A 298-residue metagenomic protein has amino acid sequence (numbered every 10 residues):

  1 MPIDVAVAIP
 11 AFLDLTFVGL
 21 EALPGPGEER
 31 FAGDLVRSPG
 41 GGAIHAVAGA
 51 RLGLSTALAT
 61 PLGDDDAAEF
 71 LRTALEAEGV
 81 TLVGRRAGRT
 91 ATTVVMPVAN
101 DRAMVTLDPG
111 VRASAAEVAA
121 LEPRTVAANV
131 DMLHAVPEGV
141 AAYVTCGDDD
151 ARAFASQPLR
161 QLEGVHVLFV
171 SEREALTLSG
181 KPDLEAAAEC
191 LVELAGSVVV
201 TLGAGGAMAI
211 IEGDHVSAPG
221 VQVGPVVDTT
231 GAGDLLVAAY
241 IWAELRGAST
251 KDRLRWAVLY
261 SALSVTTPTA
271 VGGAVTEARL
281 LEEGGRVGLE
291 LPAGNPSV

Functional and structural regions predicted by a protein language model:
M1-A59, P292-V298: Glycine-rich phosphate/adenosyl-contacting loop at the front of the ribokinase-like
M1-A8, L184-V298: Conserved phosphate-binding/catalytic region of the ribokinase-like
V5, S55-T56, L82, A142 (+1 more regions): Hydrophobic anchor at the start of a short beta-strand that flanks the dinucleotide cofactor-binding loop
L23-G33, E76, D214-P225: Glycine/charged-rich beta-loop-alpha catalytic/anionic-binding loops adjacent to active sites
V47, T92-M96, A103, G206-I210: Short beta-strand scaffold segments in enzyme catalytic cores
L58, T93-H134, A151-A153: Conserved phosphate-binding/catalytic loop of the ribokinase/pfkB sugar-kinase fold
A74-R89: A glycine-rich helix N-cap at a beta->alpha junction
G139-A141, C146-S217, P225: Conserved phosphate/ATP/ADP-binding segment of small-molecule kinases
